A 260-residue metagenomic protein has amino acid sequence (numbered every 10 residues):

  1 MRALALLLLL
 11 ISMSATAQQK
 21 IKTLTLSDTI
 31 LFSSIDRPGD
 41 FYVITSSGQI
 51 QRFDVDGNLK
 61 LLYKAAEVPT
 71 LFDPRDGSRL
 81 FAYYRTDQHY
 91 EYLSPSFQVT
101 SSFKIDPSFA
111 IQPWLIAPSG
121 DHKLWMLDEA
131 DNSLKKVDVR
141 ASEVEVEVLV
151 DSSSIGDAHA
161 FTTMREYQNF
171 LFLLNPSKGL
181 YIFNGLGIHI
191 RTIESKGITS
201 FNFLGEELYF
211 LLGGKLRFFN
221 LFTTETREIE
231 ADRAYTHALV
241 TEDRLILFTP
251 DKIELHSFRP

Functional and structural regions predicted by a protein language model:
M1-K22, P260: Bacterial Sec-dependent N-terminal signal peptides
Q19-L26, G57-K64, V99-D106, E143-G156 (+2 more regions): A short beta-strand motif characteristic of beta-propeller blades
Q19-R79, R85-D87: Start-of-domain marker
D28-D36, E67-P74, A110-S119, G156-T163 (+2 more regions): Repeated scaffold domains used in trafficking and secretory/extracellular systems, primarily beta-propellers
L31-T45, S78-R85, Y90, P118-D128 (+6 more regions): Short beta-strand elements that form the blades of beta-propeller/WD-repeat-like and other beta-sheet-rich scaffold
Q51, H89-E91, S133-K135, Y181-I182 (+2 more regions): WD40 beta-propeller blade core
D54-N58, S94-Q98, D138-A141, N184-I188 (+2 more regions): Short loop/turn segments that connect beta-strands within beta-propeller blades
A82-E147, F222: Surface-exposed, polar helix/loop patches in the mature regions of secreted/periplasmic/lumenal proteins that form
